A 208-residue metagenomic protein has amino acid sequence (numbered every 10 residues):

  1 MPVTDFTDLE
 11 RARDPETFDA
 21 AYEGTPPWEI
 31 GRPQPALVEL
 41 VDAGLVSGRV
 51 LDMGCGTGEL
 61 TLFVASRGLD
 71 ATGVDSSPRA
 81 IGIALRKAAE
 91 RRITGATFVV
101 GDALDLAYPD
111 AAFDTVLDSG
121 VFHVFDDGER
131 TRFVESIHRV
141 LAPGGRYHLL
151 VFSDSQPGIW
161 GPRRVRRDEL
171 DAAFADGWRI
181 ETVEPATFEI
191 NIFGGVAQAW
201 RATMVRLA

Functional and structural regions predicted by a protein language model:
M1-L51, T57-Y108, F125-V140, G145-A208: Class I (Rossmann-like) S-adenosyl-L-methionine-dependent methyltransferase catalytic domain, capturing the SAM-binding
Y108-V116: A short acidic, Gly/Pro-enriched loop at the edge of an enzyme's catalytic core that lines a small-molecule cofactor
G120-V124: Short catalytic micro-motifs in class I SAM-dependent methyltransferases
